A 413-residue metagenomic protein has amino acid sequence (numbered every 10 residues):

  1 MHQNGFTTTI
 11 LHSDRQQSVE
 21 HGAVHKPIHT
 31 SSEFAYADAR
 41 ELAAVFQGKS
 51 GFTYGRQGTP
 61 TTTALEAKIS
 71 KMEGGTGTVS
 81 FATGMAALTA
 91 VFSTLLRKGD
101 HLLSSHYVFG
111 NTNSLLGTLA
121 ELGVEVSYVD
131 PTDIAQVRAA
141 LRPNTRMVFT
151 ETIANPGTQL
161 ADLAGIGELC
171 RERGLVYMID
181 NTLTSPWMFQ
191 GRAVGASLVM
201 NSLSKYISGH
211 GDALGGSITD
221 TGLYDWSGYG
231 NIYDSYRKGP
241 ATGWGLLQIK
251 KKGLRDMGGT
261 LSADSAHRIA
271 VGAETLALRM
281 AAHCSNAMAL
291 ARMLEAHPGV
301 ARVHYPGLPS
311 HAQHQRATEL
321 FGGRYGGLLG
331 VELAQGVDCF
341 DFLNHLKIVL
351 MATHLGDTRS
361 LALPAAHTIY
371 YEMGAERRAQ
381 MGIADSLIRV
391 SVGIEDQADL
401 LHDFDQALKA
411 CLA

Functional and structural regions predicted by a protein language model:
M1-K49, Q406, A413: N-terminal glycine-rich, Lys/His-bearing helix-loop that initiates the first secondary-structure elements of many
H2, I10-V19, T78-H297: Conserved PLP-enzyme active-site core in the AAT-like
H2-T7, S13-R15, P60, G356-D357 (+1 more regions): Positively charged, small/polar-rich N-terminal and surface patches that mediate targeting and assembly and bind
R15-Q17, T30-Y36, K205, G222-Y224 (+6 more regions): Glycine-rich beta-alpha junction loops
E33, D38-T89, N111-T118: Conserved N-terminal alpha-helix of the aminotransferase class I/II PLP-enzyme fold
S50, T76, L214, S265-I269 (+3 more regions): Short amphipathic alpha-helical segments
G117-T118, S127, A139, P143-R146 (+4 more regions): PLP-dependent enzyme catalytic core of the Aspartate aminotransferase-like
E295, G299-I388, V392: Conserved C-terminal alpha-helix-loop-beta "cap" of PLP-dependent enzymes that closes/shapes the active-site mouth
